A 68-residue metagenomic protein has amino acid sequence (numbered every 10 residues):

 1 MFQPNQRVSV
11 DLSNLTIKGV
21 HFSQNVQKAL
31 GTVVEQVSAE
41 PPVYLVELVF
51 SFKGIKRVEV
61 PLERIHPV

Functional and structural regions predicted by a protein language model:
Q3-V68: Basic/aromatic-rich interaction segments and small domains that mediate binding to polyanionic partners
